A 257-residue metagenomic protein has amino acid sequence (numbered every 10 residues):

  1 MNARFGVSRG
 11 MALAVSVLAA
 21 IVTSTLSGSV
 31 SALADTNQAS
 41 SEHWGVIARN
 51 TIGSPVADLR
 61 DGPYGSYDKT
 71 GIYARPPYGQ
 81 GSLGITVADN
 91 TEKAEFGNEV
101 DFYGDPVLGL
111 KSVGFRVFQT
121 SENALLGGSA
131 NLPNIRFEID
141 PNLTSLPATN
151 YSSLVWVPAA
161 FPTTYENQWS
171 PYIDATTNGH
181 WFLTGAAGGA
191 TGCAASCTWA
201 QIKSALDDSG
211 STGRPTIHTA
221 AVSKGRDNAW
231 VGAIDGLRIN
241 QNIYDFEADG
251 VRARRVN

Functional and structural regions predicted by a protein language model:
M1-V17: N-terminal export and membrane-targeting signals
I21-H43: C-terminal region of N-terminal signal peptides and the immediate post-cleavage residues of exported proteins
W44-V46, L108-T120: A carbohydrate-recognition surface predominantly in extracellular/luminal proteins
G45-Y67: Short, tryptophan-glycine- and acidic/Ser/Thr-enriched carbohydrate-recognition patches
D68-E95: Short carbohydrate-recognition loop motifs
V100-V113, S209-S211: Extracellular/lumenal carbohydrate-interaction signature centered on repeated Trp-anchored short motifs
Q119-C197: Extracellular ligand-binding interfaces
I173-N257: Terminal, low-complexity interaction segments
